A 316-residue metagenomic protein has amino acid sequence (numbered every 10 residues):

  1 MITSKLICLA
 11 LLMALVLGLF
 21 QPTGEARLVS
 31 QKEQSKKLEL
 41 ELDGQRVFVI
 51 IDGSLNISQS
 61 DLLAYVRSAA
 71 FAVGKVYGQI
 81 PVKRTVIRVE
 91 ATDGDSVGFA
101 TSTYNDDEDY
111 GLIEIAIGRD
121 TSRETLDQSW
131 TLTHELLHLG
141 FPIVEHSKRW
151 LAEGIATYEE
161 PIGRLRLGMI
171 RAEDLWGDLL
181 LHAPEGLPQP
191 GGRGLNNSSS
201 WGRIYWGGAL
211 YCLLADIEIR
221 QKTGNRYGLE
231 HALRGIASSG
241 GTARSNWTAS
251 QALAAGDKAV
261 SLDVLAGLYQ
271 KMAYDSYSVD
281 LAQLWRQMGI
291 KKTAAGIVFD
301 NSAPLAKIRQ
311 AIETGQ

Functional and structural regions predicted by a protein language model:
M1-L9: Bacterial N-terminal signal peptides that target proteins for export
C8-L9, R27-V29, R46, T242-Q316: Beta/coil-rich, acidic/histidine-enriched accessory regions frequently appended to metallopeptidases
L9-G18: Bacterial N-terminal signal peptides
Q21-R27: Signal peptide processing junction and immediate N-terminal pro/mature segment of secreted/exported proteins
K36-V144, K148: Juxtacatalytic substrate-recognition/specificity segment
N56-S68, S122-D127, T131, H146 (+6 more regions): Soluble non-cytosolic domains of exported or imported proteins
L63-A70, T133, E153, T157-E160 (+4 more regions): Extracytoplasmic/secreted envelope proteins and their assembly/folding machinery, especially bacterial periplasmic
L126, S147-D216, Q221-T223, L229 (+2 more regions): Acidic/His/Gly-enriched intrinsically disordered linker/tail segments that often contain short helix/coil "MoRF-like"
